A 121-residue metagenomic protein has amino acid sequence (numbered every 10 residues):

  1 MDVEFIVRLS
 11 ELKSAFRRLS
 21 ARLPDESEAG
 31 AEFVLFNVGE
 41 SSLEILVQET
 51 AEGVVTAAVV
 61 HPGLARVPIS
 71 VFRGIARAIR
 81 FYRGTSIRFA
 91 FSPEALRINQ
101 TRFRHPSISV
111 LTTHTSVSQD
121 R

Functional and structural regions predicted by a protein language model:
M1-R121: Structural preference for solvent-exposed beta-strand-turn elements and adjacent flexible terminal/loop segments within
